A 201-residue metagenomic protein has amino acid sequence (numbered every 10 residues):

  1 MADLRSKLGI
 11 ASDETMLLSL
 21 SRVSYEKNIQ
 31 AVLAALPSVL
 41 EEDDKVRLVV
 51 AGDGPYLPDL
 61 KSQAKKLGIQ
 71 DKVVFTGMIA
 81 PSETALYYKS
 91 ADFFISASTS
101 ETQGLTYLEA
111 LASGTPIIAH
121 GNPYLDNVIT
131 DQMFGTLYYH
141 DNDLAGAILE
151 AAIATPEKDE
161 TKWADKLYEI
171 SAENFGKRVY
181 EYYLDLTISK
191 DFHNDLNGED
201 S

Functional and structural regions predicted by a protein language model:
M1-I10: A short helix/loop element that forms part of the nucleotide-sugar donor recognition site in Leloir-type
A11-K27, L33-L36: Conserved donor-binding/catalytic core segment of Leloir-type glycosyltransferases
K61-I79: Nucleotide-activated donor-binding/catalytic signature segment of Leloir-type glycosyltransferases, i.e., the conserved
M78-I79, L86-A91: Short alpha-helical donor nucleotide-sugar binding micro-motif in glycosyltransferases
T99: Aromatic "clamp/platform" in nucleotide-sugar-dependent glycosyltransferases that forms part of the donor/acceptor
P116-A119: Short hydrophobic beta-strand element within catalytic cores of glycosyltransferases and related nucleotide-activated
D131-D143, E150-P156: Conserved acidic donor-binding segment of nucleotide-sugar-dependent glycosyltransferases
P156-H193, D200: A charged, aromatic-enriched C-terminal amphipathic alpha-helix characteristic of glycosyltransferases across folds
